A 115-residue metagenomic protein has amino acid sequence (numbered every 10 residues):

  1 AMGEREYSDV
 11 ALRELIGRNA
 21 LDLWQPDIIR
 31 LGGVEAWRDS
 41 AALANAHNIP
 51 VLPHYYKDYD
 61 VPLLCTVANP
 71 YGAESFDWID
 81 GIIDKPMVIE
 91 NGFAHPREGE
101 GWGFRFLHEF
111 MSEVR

Functional and structural regions predicted by a protein language model:
A1-H54: Catalytic core of soluble alpha/beta enzymes
H54-R115: Flexible C-terminal active-site loop/helix
